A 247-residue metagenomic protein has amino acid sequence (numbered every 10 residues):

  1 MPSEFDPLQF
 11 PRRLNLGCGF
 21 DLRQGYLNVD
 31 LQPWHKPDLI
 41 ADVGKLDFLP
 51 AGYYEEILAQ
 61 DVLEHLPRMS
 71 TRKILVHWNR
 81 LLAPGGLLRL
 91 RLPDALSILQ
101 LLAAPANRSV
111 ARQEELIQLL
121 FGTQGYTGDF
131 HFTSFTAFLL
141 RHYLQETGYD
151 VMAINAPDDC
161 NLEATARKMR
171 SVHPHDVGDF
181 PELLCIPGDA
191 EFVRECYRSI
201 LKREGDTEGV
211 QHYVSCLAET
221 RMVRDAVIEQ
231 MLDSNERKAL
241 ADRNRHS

Functional and structural regions predicted by a protein language model:
M1-D6: Class I SAM-dependent methyltransferase Rossmann-like catalytic core, especially the SAM/SAH-binding loop
P7-F10, E114, F180-I186: Short, motif-level signal for alpha-helix interfacial/capping segments enriched in acidic residues and aromatics/proline
L8-I98, A164-K168: Conserved SAM-binding loop
V43, Q60, D129, S199 (+1 more regions): Generic anion/oxyanion-binding catalytic loop in active/binding sites
D47, E64, T133, S199-R203: Helix-turn-helix-type domain boundary/helix-start signal
P50, L139-G148, I200-G205: Short beta-strand segments and strand-loop junctions that repeat across beta-rich extracellular domains
S70-A83, L87-P181, Y213: S-adenosyl-L-methionine-dependent methyltransferase catalytic module, highlighting the catalytic core
V177-S247: Composition-driven recognition of low-complexity segments enriched in small/aliphatic/hydroxylated residues
